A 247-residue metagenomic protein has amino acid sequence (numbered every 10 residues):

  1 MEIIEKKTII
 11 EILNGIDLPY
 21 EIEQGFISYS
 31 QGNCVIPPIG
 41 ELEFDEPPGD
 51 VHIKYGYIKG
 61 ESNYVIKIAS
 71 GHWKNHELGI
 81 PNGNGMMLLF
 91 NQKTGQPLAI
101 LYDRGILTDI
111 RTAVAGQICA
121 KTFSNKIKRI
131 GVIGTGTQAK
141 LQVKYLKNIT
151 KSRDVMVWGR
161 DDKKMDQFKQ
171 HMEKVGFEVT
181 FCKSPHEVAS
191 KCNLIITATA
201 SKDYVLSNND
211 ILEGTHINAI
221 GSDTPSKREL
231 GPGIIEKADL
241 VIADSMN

Functional and structural regions predicted by a protein language model:
M1-D109, A115-Q117: N-terminal ligand-binding/catalytic initiation module
F123-R129, K151, L212-E213: Short helix-loop-beta connector
T135-G136: Glycine-rich Rossmann-fold phosphate-binding loop(s) that bind the pyrophosphate of adenine dinucleotide cofactors
A139-K140: N-terminal Rossmann-fold NAD(P) dinucleotide-binding loop
N148-V175: NAD(P)-binding Rossmann-fold cofactor-contacting core
D161-K164, H186, T224: Helix N-cap at the beta1-alpha1 junction of Rossmann-like dinucleotide-binding domains, i.e., the first residues
F177-C192, N208-N209: Short acidic low-complexity segments
I211, I220-N247: Rossmann-fold NAD(P)-binding glycine/threonine-rich loop
